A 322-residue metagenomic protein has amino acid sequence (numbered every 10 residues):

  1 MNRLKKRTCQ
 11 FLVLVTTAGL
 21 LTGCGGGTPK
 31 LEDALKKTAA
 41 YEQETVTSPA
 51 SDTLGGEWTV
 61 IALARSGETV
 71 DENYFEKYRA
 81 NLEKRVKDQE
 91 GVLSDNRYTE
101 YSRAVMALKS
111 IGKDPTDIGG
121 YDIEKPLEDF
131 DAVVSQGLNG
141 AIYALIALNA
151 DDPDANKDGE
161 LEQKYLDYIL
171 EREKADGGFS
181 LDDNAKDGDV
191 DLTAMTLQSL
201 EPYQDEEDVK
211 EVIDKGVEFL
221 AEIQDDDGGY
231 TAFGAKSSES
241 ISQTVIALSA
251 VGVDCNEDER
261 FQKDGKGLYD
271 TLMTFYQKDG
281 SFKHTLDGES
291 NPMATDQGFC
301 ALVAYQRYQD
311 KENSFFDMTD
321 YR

Functional and structural regions predicted by a protein language model:
N2-K5, T22-R322: Preference for long, amphipathic alpha-helical scaffolds in soluble/luminal domains and all-alpha bundles
K6-L14: Sec-dependent signal peptide recognition, specifically the positively charged N-region followed immediately by
T16-L21: Hydrophobic core
